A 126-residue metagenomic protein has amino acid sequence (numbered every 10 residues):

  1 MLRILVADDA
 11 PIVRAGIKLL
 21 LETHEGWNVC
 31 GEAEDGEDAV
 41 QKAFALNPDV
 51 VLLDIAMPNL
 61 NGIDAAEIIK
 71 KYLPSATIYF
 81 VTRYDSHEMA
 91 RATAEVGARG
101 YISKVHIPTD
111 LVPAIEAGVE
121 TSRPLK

Functional and structural regions predicted by a protein language model:
L2-V13, I17-L21: Conserved acidic segment of CheY-like receiver
V13, P58-N61: The feature encodes the CheY-like receiver
D35-D38, N61-D64: Acidic catalytic/metal-coordinating carboxylates
D49-V51, I55-A56: The short loop immediately C-terminal to the conserved phospho-acceptor aspartate in CheY-like receiver
I63-S75: Short amphipathic alpha-helix used as the core "switch/output" element in two-component signaling
D64, Y84-I102, H106-T109, P113: Alpha4 helix (beta4-alpha4-beta5 surface) of REC/receiver domains from two-component response regulators
E116-K126: The C-terminal output helix
